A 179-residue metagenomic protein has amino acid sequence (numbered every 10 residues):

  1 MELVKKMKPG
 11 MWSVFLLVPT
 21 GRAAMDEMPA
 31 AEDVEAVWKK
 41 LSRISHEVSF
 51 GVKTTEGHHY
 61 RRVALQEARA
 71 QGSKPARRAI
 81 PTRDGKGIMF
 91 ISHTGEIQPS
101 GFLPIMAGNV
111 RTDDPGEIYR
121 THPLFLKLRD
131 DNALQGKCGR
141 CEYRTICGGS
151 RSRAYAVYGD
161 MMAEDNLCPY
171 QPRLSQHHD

Functional and structural regions predicted by a protein language model:
M1-F102, M106-V110: Radical SAM enzyme [4Fe-4S]-AdoMet core and its adjacent flexible, acidic and glycine-rich loops/tails across
P104-D179: Flexible mid-to-C-terminal extensions adjoining Fe-S/redox cofactors in radical SAM and related proteins
